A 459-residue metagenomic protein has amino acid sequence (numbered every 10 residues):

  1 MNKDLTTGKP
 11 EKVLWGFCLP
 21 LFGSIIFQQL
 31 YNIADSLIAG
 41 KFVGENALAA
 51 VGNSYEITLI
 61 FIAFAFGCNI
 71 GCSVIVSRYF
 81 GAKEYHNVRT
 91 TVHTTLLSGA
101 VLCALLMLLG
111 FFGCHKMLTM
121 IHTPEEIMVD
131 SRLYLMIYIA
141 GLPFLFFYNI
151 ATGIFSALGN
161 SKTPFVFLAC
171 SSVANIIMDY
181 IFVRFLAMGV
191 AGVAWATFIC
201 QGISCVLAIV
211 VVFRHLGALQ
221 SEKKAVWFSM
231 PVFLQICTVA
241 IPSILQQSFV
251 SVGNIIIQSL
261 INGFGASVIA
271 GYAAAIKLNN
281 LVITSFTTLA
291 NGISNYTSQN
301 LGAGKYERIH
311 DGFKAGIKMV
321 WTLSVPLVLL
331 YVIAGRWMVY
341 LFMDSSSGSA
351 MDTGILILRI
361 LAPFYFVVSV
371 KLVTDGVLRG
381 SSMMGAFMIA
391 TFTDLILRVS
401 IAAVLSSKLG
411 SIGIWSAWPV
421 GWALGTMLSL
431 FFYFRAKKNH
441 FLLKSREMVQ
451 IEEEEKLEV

Functional and structural regions predicted by a protein language model:
M1-C18, V76-G141, F185-I241, T297-P363 (+1 more regions): Short alpha-helical transmembrane segments in multi-pass integral membrane proteins
L5-F42, E56-G71, I75, A100-M107 (+5 more regions): N-terminal transmembrane alpha-helices
G16-D35, I137, Y148, S171 (+5 more regions): Transmembrane helical elements of multi-pass membrane transporters/channels
L21, I25, L37, V74 (+16 more regions): Transmembrane alpha-helix boundary and packing residues in multipass membrane permease domains and related
Q28, N32-A39, I62-N69, S73 (+16 more regions): Alpha-helical transmembrane segments and their lipid-water interface positions in multi-pass membrane proteins
L30-A49, L118-E125, I181-M188, S248-K277 (+5 more regions): Helix-terminus/linker motif at the lipid-water interface of multi-pass membrane proteins
L48-L108, L145-P164, G271-G335, V368-S382 (+1 more regions): Small-residue-rich hydrophobic transmembrane alpha-helices
N69, Y138-S156, P164-N175, V193-A208 (+4 more regions): Short runs within selected transmembrane alpha-helices of multi-pass transporters and secretion channels
